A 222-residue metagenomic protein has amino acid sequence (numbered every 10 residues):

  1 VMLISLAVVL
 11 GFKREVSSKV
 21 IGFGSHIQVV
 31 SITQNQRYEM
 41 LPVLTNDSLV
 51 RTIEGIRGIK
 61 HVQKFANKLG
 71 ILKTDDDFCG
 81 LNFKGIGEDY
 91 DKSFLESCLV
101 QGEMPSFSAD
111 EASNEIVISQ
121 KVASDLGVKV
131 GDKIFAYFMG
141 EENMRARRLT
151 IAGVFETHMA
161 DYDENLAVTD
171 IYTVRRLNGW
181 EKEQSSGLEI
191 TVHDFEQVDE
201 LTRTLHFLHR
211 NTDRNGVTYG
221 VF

Functional and structural regions predicted by a protein language model:
V1-V9: Hydrophobic alpha-helical transmembrane segments of multi-pass inner-membrane transport and secretion
V8, K13-N46: Membrane-interface junction motifs in transport/secretion proteins
F12-E15, L49, L177, E200-T204: Hydrophobic side chains in well-ordered alpha-helices
V20, T52-I56, L205, H209: Hydrophobic C-terminal alpha-helix "anchor/cap" residues
I27, A123, E183-L205: A short beta-strand structural signal in non-transmembrane regions
T33-E39, E156-H158, I190-D199: Structural beta->alpha junctions
P42-E183: A structural signal for hydrophobic secondary-structure junctions, strongest on transmembrane helix-loop-helix units
V192, T202-F222: A cross-kingdom feature of multi-pass membrane systems that activates on extracytoplasmic/periplasmic
